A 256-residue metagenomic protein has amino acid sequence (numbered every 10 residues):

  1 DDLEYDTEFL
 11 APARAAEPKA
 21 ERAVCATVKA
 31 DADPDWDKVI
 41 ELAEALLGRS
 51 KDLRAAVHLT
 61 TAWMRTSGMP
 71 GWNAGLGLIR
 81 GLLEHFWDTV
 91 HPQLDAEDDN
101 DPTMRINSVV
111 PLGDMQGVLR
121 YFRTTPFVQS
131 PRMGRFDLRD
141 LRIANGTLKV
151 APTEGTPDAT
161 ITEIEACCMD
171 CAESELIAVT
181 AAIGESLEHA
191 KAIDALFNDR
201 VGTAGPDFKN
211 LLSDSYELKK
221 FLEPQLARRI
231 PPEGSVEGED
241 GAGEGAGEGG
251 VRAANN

Functional and structural regions predicted by a protein language model:
D1-L94, N107, V251-N256: N-terminal domain-start signal
P92-N255: Mid-to-C-terminal functional-domain signal that highlights helix-capping/loop sites within ligand-binding modules
